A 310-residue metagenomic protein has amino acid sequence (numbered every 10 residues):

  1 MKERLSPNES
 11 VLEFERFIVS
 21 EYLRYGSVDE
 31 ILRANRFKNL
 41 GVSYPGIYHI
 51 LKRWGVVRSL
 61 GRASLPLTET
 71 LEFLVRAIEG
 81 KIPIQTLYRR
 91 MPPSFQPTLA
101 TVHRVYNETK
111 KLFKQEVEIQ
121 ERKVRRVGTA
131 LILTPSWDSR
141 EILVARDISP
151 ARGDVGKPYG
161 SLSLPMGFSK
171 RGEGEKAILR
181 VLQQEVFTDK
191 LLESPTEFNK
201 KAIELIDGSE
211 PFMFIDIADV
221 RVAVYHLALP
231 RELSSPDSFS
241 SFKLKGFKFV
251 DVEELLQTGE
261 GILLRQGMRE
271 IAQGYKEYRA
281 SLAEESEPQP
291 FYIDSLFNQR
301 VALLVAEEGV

Functional and structural regions predicted by a protein language model:
K2-G26, E30, I50-P83, P158-G160 (+2 more regions): Nudix hydrolase/Nudix homology domain
E3-S6, G26-V56, K81-V105: Short, basic interhelical loop/turn and adjoining N-cap of the next helix at nucleic-acid- or acidic-partner-contacting
L65, V105-E108: Short, charged low-complexity linear segments at domain edges
E108-P165, L191: N-terminal strand-loop-strand
V124-R125, K157-S163, E197-G208, F242-F249: Glycine-rich, flexible loop segments associated with nucleotide phosphate handling
V127, R171, E175, L179 (+3 more regions): Active-site segment of metal-dependent pyrophosphate-handling enzymes, primarily the Nudix hydrolase catalytic core
